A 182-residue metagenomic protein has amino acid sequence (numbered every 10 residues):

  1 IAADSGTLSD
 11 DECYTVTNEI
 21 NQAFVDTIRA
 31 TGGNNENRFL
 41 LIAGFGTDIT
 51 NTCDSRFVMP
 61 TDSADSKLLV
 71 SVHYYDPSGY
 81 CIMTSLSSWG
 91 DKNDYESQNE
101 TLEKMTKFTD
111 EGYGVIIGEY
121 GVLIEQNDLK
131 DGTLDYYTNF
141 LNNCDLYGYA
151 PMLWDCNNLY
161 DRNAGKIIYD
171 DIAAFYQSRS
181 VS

Functional and structural regions predicted by a protein language model:
I1-L86, E103-V122, L146: Active-site region of glycoside hydrolase catalytic domains
A2, G46-T52, Y95-E96, L123-L134 (+1 more regions): Acidic-and-aromatic substrate-binding clefts and catalytic sites of carbohydrate-active enzymes
L8-E19, K92-E96, D128-D135: Alpha-helix N-cap and loop-to-helix initiation/capping positions
D48-T50, D91, V122-L123, Y169 (+1 more regions): Alpha-helix initiation/capping motif
D62, N127-S182: Aromatic-rich peripheral "rim/lid" segments of glycoside hydrolase catalytic domains that contact and position glycan
L69-V72, S97-N99, N143-L146, S180-V181: Short, surface-exposed, polar/charged, turn-prone segments marking secondary-structure boundaries
T84-Q98: Gly/Pro-rich active-site loop or hairpin
S97-M105, L134-L141: Short, acidic/polar
